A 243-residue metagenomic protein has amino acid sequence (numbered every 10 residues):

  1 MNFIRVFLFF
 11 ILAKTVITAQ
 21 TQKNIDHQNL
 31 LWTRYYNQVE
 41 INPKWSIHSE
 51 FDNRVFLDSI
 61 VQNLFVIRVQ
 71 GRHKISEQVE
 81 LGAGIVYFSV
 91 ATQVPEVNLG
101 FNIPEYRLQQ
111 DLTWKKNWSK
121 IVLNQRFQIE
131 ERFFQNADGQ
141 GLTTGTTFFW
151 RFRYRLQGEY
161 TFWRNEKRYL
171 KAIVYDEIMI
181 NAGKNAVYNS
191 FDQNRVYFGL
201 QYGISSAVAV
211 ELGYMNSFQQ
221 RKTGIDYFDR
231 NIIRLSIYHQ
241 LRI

Functional and structural regions predicted by a protein language model:
M1-I25, H239-I243: Bacterial Sec-dependent N-terminal signal peptides
Q22-L30, V55-L64, K184-F191, K222-D229: Solvent-exposed loop/turn segments connecting transmembrane beta-strands in outer-membrane beta-barrel proteins
H27-L31, N63-F65, P104-L108, T146-Y154 (+2 more regions): Residues that define the transmembrane beta-barrel architecture of outer-membrane proteins
V39, H73, I85, W114-K116 (+3 more regions): Residue-level signature of outer-membrane beta-barrel architecture
K44-S49, Q78-A83, S119-L123, R164-L170 (+2 more regions): Repeated loop/turn-to-beta-strand initiation elements of outer-membrane beta-barrel proteins
F51-L57, I85-A91, K116-W118, I129-F133 (+3 more regions): Transmembrane beta-strands of outer-membrane beta-barrel pores
L112, D229-I243: Outer-membrane beta-barrel "beta-signal"
R126-E211, S217-F218: Outer-membrane beta-barrel transmembrane domain signature
